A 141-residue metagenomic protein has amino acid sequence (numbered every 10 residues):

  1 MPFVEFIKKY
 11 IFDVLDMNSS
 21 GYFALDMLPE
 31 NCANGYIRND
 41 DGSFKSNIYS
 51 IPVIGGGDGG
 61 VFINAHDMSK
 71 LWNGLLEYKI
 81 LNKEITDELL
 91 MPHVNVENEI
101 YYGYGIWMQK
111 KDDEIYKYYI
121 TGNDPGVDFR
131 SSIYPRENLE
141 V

Functional and structural regions predicted by a protein language model:
M1-T121: Short, surface-exposed loop or secondary-structure junction motifs that flank catalytic or metal-binding residues
G126-V127: Short, small/polar residue-rich loop motifs at catalytic or cofactor-binding pockets
R130-V141: Short, well-ordered beta-strand elements
